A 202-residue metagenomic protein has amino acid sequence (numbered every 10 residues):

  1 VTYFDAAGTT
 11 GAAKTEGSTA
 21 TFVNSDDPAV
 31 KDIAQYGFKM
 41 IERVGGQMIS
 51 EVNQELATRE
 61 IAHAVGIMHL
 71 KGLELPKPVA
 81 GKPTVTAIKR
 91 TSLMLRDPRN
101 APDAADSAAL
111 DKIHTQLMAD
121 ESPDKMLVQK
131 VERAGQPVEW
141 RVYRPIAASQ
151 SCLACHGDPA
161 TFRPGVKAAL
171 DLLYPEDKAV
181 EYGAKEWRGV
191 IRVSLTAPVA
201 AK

Functional and structural regions predicted by a protein language model:
Y3-S151, T161-K202: Extracytoplasmic c-type cytochrome modules immediately beyond a signal peptide or single-pass transmembrane anchor
A154: Short, cysteine/histidine-rich loop/knuckle motifs that typically chelate Zn2+
D158: Cys/His-rich metal-chelating microdomains
